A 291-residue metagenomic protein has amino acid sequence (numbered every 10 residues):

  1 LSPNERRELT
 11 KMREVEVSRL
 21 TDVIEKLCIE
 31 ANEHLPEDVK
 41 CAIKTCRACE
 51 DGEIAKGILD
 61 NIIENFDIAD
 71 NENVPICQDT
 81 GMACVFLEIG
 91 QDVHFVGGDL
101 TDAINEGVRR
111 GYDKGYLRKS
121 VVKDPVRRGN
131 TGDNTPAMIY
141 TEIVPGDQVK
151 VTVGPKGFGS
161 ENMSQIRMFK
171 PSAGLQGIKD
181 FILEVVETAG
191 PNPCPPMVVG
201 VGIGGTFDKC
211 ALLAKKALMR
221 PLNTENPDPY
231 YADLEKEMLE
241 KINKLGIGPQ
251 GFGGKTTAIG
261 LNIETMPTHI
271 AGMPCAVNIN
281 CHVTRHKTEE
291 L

Functional and structural regions predicted by a protein language model:
L1-K11: Short, Lys/Arg-enriched N-terminal segments with co-localized hydrophobic residues within the first ~10-30 amino acids
L9-V201, T206-L291: Non-transmembrane, aqueous-exposed alpha-helical and coiled segments at domain scale
